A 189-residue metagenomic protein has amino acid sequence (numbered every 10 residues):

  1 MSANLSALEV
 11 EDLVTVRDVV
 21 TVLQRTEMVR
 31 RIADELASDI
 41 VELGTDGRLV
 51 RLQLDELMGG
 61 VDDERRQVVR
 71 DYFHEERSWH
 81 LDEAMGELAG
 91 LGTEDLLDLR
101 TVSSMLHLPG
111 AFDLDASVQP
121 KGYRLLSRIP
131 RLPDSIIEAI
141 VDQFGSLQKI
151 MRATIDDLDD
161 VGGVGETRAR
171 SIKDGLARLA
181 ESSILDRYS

Functional and structural regions predicted by a protein language model:
S2-V161, E166-S189: Long, highly charged, low-complexity intrinsically disordered interaction regions that mediate electrostatic DNA/RNA
